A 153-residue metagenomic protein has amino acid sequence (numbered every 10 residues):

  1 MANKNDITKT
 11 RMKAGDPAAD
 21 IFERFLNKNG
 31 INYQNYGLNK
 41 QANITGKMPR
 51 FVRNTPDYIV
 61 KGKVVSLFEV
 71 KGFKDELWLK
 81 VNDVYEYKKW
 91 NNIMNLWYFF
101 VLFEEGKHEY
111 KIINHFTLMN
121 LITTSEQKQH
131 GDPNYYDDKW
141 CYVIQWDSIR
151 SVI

Functional and structural regions predicted by a protein language model:
M1-I7, R11-M12, Q34-K63: Active-site metal-binding core of divalent-cation-utilizing nuclease and nuclease-like domains
N5, D132-I153: Charged phosphate-binding loop/patch that engages nucleotide di/tri-phosphates or the phosphate backbone of nucleic
A14-F22, D83-E86: Conserved alpha-helical elements of sugar-nucleotide-dependent glycosyltransferases
F22, L26-G30: Hydrophobic alpha-helical packing residues
L26, D57-K74: Conserved catalytic cores of phosphodiester-cleaving nucleases, focusing on short active-site segments
K74-Y85: Active-site-adjacent loop/helix micro-motif of nuclease/hydrolase catalytic cores
N91-N120: Nucleic-acid nuclease catalytic cores
L121-H130: Acidic, low-complexity, intrinsically disordered interaction modules
